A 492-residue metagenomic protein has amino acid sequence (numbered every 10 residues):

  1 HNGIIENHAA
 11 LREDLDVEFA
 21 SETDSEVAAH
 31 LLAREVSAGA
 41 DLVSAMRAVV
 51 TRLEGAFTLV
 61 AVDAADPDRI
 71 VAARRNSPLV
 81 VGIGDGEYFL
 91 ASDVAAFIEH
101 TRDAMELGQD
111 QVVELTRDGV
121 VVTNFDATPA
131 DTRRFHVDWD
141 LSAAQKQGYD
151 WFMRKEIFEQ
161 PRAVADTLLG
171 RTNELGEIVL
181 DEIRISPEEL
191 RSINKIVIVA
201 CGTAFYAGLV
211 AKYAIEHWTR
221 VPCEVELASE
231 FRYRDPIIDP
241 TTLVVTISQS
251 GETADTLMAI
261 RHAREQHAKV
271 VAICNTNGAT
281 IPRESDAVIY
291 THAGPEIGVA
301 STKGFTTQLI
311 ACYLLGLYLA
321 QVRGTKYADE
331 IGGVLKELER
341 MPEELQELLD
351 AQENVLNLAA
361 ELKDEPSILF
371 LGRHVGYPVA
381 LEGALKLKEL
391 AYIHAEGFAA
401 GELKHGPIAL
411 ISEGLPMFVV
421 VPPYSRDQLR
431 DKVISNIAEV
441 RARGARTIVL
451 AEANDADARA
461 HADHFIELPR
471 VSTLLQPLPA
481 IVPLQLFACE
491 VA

Functional and structural regions predicted by a protein language model:
H1-E6, A72-V81, Y149-M153, A163-V164 (+4 more regions): Conserved phosphate/anionic-ligand binding catalytic regions in large, soluble enzymes, centered on
H1-W151, K155, E159-N194, Q346-L349 (+1 more regions): Conserved short alpha-helical segments that host acidic/polar catalytic motifs at enzyme active sites
I4-E6, A64-P67, S77-L79, D85-Y88 (+21 more regions): Short, glycine-/Ser/Thr-/acidic-enriched flexible segments
L53-E87, L358, K363-A391, V420-P423 (+1 more regions): Acidic/histidine-rich
V62, V71-A72, A104-M105, V112-E114 (+13 more regions): Replace "in large, NTP-powered and nucleic-acid-processing enzymes" with "in large, NTP-powered factors and other
A127, K146, M153, R446 (+3 more regions): Generic C-terminus detector
Q160-V164, L168-V197, N277, A287-V419 (+1 more regions): Active-site phosphate/pyrophosphate-binding segments
E188-R340, V421-P469, F487: Glycine-rich phosphate-binding loops that contact phosphosugars or nucleotide phosphates
